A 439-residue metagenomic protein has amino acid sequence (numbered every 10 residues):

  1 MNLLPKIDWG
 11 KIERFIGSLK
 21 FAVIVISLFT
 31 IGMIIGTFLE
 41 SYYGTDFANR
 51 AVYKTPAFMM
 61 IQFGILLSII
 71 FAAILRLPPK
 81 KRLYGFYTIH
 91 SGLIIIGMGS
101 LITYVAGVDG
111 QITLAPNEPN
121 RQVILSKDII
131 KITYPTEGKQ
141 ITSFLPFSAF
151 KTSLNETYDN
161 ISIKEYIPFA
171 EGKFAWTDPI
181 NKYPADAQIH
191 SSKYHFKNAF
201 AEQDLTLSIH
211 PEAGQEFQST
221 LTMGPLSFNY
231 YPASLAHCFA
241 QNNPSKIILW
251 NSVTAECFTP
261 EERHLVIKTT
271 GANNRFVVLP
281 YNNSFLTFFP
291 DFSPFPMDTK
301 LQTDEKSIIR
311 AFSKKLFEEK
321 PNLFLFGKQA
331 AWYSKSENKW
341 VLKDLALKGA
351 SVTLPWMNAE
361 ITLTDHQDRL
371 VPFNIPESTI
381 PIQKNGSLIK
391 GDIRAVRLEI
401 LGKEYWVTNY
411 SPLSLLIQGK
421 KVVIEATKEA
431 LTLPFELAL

Functional and structural regions predicted by a protein language model:
M1-K6: Short, membrane-interfacial amphipathic segments enriched in basic
I7-I26, G85-L93: Alpha-helical transmembrane segments and their helix-start/interface "positive-inside/aromatic belt" motifs in integral
I16, K20-V23, S27-T30, I65 (+3 more regions): Hydrophobic, lipid-facing residues on alpha-helical transmembrane segments of integral membrane proteins
S18, T55, I70, S91-G92 (+2 more regions): Conserved structural-core and active-site-/substrate-pathway-adjacent residues in large, well-folded domains of enzymes
F21-K81: Membrane-embedded alpha-helical segments of integral membrane proteins
P56-D128: Internal alpha-helical transmembrane segments
I112-L439: Soluble non-transmembrane domains of integral membrane proteins
